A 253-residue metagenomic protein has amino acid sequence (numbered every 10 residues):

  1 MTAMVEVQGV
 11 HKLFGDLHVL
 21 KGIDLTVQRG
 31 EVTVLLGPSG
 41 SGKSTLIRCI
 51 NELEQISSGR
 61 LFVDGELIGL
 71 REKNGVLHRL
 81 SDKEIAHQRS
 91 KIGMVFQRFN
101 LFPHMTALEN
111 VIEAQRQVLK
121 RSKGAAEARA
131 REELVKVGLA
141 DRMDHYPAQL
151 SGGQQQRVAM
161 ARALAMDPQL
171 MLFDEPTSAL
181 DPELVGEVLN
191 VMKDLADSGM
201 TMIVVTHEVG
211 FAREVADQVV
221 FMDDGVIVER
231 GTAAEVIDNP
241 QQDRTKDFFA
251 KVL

Functional and structural regions predicted by a protein language model:
T2-A233: ABC family nucleotide-binding domain
F221-D224, R230-L253: C-terminal boundary and immediately downstream tail of ABC-type ATPase nucleotide-binding domains
